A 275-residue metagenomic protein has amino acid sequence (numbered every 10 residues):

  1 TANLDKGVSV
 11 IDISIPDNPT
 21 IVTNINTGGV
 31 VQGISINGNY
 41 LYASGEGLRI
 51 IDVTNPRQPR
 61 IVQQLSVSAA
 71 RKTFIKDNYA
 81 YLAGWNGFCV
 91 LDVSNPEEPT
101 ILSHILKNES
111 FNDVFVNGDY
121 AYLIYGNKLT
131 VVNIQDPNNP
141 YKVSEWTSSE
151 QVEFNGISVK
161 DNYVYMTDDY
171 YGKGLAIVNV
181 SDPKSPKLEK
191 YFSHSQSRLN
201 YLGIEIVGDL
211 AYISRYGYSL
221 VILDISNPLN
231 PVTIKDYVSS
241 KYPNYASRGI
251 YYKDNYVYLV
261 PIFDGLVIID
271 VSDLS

Functional and structural regions predicted by a protein language model:
T1-S275: Feature marking well-ordered beta-strand scaffolds used for ligand recognition
